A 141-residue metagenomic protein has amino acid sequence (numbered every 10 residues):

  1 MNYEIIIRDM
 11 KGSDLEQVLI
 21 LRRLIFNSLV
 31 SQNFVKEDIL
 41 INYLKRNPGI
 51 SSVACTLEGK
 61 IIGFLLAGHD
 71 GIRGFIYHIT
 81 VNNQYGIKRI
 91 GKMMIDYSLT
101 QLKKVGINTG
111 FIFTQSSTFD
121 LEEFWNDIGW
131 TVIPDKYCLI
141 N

Functional and structural regions predicted by a protein language model:
I5, D9-Y77, I133: Acetyl-CoA-dependent GNAT
I76, C138-L139: Generic structural signal for conserved hydrophobic packing positions in ordered secondary structure
I79-G86, Q115: A short, internal acetyl-CoA/4′-phosphopantetheine-binding micro-motif in the GNAT/acyltransferase core
I87-T100, D127: Conserved acetyl-CoA-binding loop-helix of GNAT-fold acetyltransferases
L102-T114: Conserved GNAT acetyl-CoA-binding A-motif
I112-E122, I140: Conserved beta-strand-loop-alpha-helix junction that forms the acyl-donor binding cleft
W125-D135: Conserved acetyl-CoA-binding loop of GNAT-fold acetyltransferases
